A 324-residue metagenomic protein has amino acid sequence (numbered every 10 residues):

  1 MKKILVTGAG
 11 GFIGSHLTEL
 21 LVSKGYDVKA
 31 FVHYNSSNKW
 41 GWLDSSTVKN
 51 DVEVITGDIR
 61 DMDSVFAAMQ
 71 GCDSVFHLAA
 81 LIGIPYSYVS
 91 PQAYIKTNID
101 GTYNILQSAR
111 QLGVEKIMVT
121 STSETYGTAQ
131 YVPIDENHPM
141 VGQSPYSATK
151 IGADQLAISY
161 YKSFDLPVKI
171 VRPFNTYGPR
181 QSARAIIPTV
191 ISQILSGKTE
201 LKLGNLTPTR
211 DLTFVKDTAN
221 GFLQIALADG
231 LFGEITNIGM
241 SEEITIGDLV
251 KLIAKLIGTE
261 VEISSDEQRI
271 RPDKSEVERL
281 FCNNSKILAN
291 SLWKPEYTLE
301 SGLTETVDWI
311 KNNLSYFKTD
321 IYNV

Functional and structural regions predicted by a protein language model:
M1-T176, Y297, E305-Y316, Y322-V324: N-terminal Rossmann-like NAD(P)+-binding domain of SDR-like oxidoreductases, especially those catalyzing
L17, V190, A219-A226, V250-I253 (+2 more regions): Hydrophobic "lid"/C-terminal helical patch of Rossmann-like NAD(P)-dependent dehydrogenase/epimerase domains
V48-V52, F164-P167, I191-K202, A228 (+2 more regions): A short C-terminal helix-loop "cap" of Rossmann-like NAD(P)-dependent dehydrogenase/epimerase domains
R60, V89, T97-D100, S144 (+7 more regions): Residue-level signal for the nucleotide or nucleotide-sugar donor/cofactor binding architecture
I151, T176-T189, S196-T199, V215-K216 (+4 more regions): Glycine/proline-rich active-site loop of Rossmann-fold NAD(P)-dependent oxidoreductases
P179-R184, T207-A219, I235-K255, R271 (+2 more regions): Substrate-binding strand-loop-helix patch in Rossmann-like NAD(P)-dependent oxidoreductase/epimerase domains
N205, I235-T236, G247-V250, G258-R279 (+1 more regions): C-terminal "lid/loop" region of Rossmann-like NAD(P)-dependent oxidoreductases
V215, I270-K294, E305: Conserved C-terminal active-site "lid" loop/helix of NAD(P)H-dependent oxidoreductases that clamps the redox cofactor
